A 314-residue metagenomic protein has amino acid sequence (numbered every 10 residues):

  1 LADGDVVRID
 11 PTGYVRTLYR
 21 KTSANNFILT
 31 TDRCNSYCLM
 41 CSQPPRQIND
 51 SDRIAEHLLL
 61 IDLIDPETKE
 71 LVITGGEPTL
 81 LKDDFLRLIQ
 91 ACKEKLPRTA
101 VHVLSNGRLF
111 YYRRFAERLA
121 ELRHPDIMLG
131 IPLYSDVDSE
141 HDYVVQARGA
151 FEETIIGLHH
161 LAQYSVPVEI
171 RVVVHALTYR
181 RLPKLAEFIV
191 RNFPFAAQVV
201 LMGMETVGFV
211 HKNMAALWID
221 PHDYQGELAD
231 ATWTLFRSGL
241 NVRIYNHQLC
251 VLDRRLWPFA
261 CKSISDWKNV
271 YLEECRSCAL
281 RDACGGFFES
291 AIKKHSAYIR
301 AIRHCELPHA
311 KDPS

Functional and structural regions predicted by a protein language model:
L1-A24, A216, E227-L228, T234-V242: Flexible, acidic/Gly-rich N-terminal and inter-domain linker regions that tether and position cofactor-handling modules
Y19-A55: Canonical Radical SAM [4Fe-4S] cluster-binding loop centered on the CxxxCxxC motif and its immediate flanking residues
S42-R53, P66-L81, K93-Y112, L122-I155 (+2 more regions): Core AdoMet radical
L60-L80, I299-S314: Short Fe-S-cluster ligation motifs
L71, D126-L129, E152-A215, D223-H247: Conserved C-terminal portion of the radical SAM core fold that forms the substrate/S-adenosylmethionine-binding
K82-Q90, Y111-E121, R180-I189: Distinct, well-ordered alpha-helical segments
Q90-K93, R180-A196, D253-N269: Short, electropositive alpha-helical surface patch
D253-S314: Flexible mid-to-C-terminal extensions adjoining Fe-S/redox cofactors in radical SAM and related proteins
